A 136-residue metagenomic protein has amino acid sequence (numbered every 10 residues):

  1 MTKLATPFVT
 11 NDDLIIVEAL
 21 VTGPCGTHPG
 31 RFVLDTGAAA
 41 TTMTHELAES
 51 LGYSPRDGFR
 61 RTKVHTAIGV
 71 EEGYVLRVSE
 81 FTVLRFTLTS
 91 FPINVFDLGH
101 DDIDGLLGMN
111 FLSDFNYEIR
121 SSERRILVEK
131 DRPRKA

Functional and structural regions predicted by a protein language model:
M1-A136: Pepsin/retropepsin-fold aspartyl endopeptidases
